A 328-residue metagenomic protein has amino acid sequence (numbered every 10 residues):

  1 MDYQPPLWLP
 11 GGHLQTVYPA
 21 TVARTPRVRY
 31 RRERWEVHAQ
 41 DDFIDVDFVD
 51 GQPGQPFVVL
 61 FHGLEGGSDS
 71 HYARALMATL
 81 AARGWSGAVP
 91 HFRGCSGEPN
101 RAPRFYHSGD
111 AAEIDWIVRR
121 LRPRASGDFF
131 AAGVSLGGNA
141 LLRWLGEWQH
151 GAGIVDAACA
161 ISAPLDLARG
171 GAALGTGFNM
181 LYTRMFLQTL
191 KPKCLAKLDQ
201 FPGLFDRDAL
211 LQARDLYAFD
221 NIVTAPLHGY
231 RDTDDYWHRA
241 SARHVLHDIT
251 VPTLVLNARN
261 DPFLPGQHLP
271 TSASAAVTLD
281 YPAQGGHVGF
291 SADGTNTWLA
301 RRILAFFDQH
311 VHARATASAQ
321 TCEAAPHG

Functional and structural regions predicted by a protein language model:
G12-G51, S291-G294: N-terminal cap/lid segment of alpha/beta-hydrolase-fold proteins
V49-R101, W116, R120: Short, surface-exposed "cap/lid" segments of acyl-processing enzymes
R104-R124: Alpha/beta-hydrolase active-site loop
A125, F130-H228: Alpha/beta-hydrolase-fold enzymes
I222-V245: Active-site nucleophile elbow and catalytic-triad environment of alpha/beta-hydrolase enzymes
I249, V255-N257: Short beta-strand/loop motif that positions the catalytic acidic residue of the alpha/beta-hydrolase fold
S274-V288: Catalytic histidine neighborhood in serine/cysteine hydrolases with alpha/beta-hydrolase-type architecture
A283-G285, D293-G328: Catalytic active-site module of serine/aspartate enzymes centered on a nucleophile-bearing elbow/loop
